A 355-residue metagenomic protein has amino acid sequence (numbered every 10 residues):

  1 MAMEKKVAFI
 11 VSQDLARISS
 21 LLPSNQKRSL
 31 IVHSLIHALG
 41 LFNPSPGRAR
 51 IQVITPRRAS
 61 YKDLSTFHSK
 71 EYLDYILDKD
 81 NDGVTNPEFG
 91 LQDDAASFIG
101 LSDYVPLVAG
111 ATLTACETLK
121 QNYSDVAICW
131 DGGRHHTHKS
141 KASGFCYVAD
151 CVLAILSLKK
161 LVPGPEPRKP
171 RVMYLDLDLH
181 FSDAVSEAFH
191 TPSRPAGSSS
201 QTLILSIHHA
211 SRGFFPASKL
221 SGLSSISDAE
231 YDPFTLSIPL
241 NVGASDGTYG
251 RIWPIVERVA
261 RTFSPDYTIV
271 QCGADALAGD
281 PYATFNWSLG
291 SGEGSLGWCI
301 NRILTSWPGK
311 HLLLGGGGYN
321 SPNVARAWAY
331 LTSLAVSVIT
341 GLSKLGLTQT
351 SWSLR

Functional and structural regions predicted by a protein language model:
M1-T66: N-terminal low-complexity, Ser/Thr- and acidic-residue-enriched intrinsically disordered segments
A2-K5, F9-I10, A16, Y75-R355: A general "terminal functional-core" signal
K27-L30, K62, K70-E71, I99 (+2 more regions): Generic alpha-helical secondary structure signal
P56-V84: Charged, often glycine-rich, active-site loop that binds/positions anionic groups
